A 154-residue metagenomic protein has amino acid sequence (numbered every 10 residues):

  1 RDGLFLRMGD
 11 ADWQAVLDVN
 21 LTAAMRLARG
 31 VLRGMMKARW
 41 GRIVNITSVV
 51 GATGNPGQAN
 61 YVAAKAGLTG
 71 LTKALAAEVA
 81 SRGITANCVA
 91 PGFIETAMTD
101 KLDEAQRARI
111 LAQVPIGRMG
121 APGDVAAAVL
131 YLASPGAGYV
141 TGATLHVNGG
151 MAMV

Functional and structural regions predicted by a protein language model:
L4-F5, D12-Q14, T99, I110: Substrate-binding pocket helix/loop in short-chain dehydrogenase/reductase
L4-L6, T53-A59, S81-R82, G117 (+1 more regions): Active-site loop immediately N-terminal to the catalytic Tyr-X3-Lys motif of short-chain dehydrogenase/reductase
L6-M25, W40, V44, Y61 (+2 more regions): Catalytic Tyr-X3-Lys loop
A28, A64, T72: Active-site helix of classical SDR
R33, A77-S81, G138: Alpha-helical segment proximal to the catalytic Tyr-Lys
S48: Residue(s) in the substrate-gating loop at a strand-loop-helix junction that position the organic substrate next
A80, T85, V140-G142, N148: Short, small/polar-rich loop/turn modules that mediate ligand/substrate recognition or access, typified
V114-V125, G136: A conserved structural motif in NAD(P)-dependent oxidoreductases
